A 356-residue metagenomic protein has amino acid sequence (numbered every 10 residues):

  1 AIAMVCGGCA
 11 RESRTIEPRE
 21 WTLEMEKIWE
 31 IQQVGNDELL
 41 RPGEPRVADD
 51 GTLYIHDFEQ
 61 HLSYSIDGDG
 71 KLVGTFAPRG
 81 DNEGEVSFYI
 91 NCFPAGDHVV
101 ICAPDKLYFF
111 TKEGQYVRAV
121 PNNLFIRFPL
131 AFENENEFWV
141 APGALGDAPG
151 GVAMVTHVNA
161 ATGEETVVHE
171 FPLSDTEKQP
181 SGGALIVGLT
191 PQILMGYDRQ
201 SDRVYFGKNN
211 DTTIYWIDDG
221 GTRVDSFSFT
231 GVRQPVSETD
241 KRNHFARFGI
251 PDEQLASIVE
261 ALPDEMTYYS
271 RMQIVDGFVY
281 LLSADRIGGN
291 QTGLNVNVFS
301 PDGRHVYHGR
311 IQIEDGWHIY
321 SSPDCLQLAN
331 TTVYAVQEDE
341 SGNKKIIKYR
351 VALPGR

Functional and structural regions predicted by a protein language model:
A1-G7: Sec-dependent bacterial lipoprotein signal peptides
C9-R356: Eukaryotic scaffold repeat domains enriched in small/polar residues
